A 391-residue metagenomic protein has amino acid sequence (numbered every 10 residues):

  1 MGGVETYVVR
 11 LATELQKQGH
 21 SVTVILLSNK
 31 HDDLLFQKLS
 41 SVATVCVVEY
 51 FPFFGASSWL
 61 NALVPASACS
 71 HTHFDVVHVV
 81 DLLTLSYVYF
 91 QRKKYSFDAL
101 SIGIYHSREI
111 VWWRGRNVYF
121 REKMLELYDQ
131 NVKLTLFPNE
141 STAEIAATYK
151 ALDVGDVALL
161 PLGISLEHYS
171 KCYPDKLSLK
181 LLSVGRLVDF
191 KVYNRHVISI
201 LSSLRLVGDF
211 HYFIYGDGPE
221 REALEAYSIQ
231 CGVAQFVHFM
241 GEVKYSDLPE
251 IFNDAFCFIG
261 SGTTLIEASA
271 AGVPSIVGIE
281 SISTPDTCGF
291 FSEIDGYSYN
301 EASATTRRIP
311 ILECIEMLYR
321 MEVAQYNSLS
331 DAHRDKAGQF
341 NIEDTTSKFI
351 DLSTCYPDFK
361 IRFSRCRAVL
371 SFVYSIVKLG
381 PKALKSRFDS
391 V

Functional and structural regions predicted by a protein language model:
M1, T6-V9, E14-G55, G218-R221: N-terminal strand-loop element at the rim of the active site of nucleotide-sugar-dependent glycosyltransferases
F53, D98-Y119, V132: A short, histidine- and acid-enriched strand-loop-helix "catalytic/donor-clamping" loop that lines the nucleotide-sugar
V79-L85, I104: Short His-centered aromatic/hydrophobic patch
W112-G115, P161-S178, K191, R195: Acidic anion/phosphate-binding donor-loop and adjacent secondary structure in glycosyltransferase catalytic cores
Y119-M124, Y128-D156, L166: A short, active-site helix/loop in glycosyltransferases that binds the activated sugar's phosphate group
L136, Y173-L201, F213: Conserved donor-binding/catalytic core segment of Leloir-type glycosyltransferases
E225-V243: Nucleotide-activated donor-binding/catalytic signature segment of Leloir-type glycosyltransferases, i.e., the conserved
E250-I266, G272-I276: Acidic donor-binding loop of glycosyltransferase active sites
